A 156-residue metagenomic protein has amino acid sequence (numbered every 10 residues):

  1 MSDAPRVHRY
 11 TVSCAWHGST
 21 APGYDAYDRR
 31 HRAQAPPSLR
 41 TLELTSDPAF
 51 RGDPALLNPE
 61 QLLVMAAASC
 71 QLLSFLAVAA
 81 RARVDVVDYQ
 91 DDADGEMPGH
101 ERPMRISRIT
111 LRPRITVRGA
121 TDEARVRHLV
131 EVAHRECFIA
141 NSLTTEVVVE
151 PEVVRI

Functional and structural regions predicted by a protein language model:
M1-M65, L73-I156: Extended beta-strand/beta-hairpin segments
